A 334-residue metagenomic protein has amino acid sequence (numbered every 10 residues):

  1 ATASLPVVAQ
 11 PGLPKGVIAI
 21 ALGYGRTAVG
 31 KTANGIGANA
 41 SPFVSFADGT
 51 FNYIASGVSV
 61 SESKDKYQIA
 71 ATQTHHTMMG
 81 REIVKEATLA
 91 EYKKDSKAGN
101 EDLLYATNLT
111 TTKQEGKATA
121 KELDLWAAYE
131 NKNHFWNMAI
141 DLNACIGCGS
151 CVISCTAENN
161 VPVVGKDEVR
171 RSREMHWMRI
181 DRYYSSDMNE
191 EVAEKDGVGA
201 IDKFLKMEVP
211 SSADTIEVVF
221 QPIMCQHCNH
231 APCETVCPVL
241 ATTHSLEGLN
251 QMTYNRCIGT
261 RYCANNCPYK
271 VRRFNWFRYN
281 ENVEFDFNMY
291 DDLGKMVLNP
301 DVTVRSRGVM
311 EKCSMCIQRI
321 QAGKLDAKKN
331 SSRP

Functional and structural regions predicted by a protein language model:
A1, N133-S154, V218-T235, C263-A264: C-terminal substrate/ligand-recognition segments
T2-A139, N143, S154-A157: Long, contiguous, secondary-structure-rich segments that constitute the structural scaffold of globular domains
T2-A3, A9-P14, G23-T27, N143-C145 (+5 more regions): Short, glycine-/Ser/Thr-/acidic-enriched flexible segments
E115-A120, A139, A144-I146, S150-E174 (+2 more regions): Non-catalytic terminal/interface segments that mediate subunit docking, oligomerization, and allosteric communication
K121-L123, R179-R182, D187-F220, D286-R319: Surface-exposed acidic, glycine/proline-enriched linker/cap segments that occur as 15-30-residue helix-coil
S150-V169, R179, H230-R256, Y262-E281 (+1 more regions): Iron-sulfur cluster-binding cysteine motifs and their immediate structural context in ferredoxin-like electron-transfer
M175, N275-D292: Flexible glycine/proline-rich, aromatic-decorated loop/lid segments
V209-I216, M224, C228, E247-I258 (+2 more regions): Alpha-helix capping and helix-loop boundary segments enriched in small/acidic/polar residues
